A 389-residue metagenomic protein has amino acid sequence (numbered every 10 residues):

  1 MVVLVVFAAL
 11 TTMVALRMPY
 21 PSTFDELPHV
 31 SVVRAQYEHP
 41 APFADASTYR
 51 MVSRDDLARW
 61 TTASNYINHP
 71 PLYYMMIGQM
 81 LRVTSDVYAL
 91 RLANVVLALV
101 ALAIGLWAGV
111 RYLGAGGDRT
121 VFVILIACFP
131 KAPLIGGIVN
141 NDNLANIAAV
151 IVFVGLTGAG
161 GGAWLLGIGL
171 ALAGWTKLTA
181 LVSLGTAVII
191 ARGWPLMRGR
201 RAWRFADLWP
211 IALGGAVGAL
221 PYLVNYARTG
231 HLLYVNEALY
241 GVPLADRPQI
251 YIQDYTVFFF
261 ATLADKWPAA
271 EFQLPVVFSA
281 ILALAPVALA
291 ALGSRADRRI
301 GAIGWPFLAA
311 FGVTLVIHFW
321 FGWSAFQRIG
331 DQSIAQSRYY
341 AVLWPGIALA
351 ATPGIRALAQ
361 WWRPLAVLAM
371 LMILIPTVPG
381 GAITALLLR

Functional and structural regions predicted by a protein language model:
M1-L27, R34-T48, S53-T61, A212-R228 (+2 more regions): Transmembrane signal-anchor helices characteristic of membrane glycosylation enzymes that use polyprenol
M1-M13, L102, V110, A206-G214 (+2 more regions): Start-transfer (signal-anchor) and selected internal transmembrane alpha helices of multi-pass inner/ER membrane
F7-A8, V95, Y112, G117-I135 (+4 more regions): Membrane-embedded helix bundles of polyisoprenyl
E26, V30-R91, L244-A245, Q249 (+1 more regions): Interfacial juxtamembrane loops and adjacent helix segments that form the catalytic/substrate-binding surfaces
N65, H69, Y73, I77-M80 (+6 more regions): Membrane-embedded glycan-lipid processing machinery
Q79, Y88-L113, I151: Transmembrane-helix motifs of polytopic, lipid-linked glycan transferases
G158, S183-G215, R298: Perimembrane helix-loop-helix junctions
G193, F205-A290: Membrane-lumen/periplasm interface segments of specific transmembrane helices in polyprenyl phosphate-linked
